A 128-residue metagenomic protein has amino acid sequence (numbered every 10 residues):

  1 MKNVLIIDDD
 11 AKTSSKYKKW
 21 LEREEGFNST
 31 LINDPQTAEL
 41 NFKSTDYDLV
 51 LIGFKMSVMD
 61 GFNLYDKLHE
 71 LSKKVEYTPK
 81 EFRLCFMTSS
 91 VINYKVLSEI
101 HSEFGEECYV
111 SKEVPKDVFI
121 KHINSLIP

Functional and structural regions predicted by a protein language model:
D8: Conserved acidic carboxylate
A11-T30, E103-F104: Two-component/phosphorelay signaling modules centered on CheY-like receiver
L31-L49: Acidic, metal-coordinating helix/loop segments flanking the phosphotransfer/catalytic sites of two-component signaling
N33-D34, D60-K67: Acidic catalytic/metal-coordinating carboxylates
G53-F54: Active-site residues of response regulator receiver
S57, I92: The feature encodes the CheY-like receiver
M87-S89: Hydrophobic/aromatic residues positioned on beta-strands within the core alpha/beta folds
E113-I123: C-terminal output helix
